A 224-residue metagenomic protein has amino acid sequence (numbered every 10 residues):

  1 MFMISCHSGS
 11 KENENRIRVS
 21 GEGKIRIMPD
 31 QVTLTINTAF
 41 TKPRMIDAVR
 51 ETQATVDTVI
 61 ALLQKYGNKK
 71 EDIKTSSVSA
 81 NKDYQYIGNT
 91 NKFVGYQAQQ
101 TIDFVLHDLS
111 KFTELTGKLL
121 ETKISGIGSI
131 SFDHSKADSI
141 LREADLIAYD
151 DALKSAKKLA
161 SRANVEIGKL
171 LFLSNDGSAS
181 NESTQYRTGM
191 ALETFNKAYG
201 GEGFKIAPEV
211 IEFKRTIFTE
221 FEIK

Functional and structural regions predicted by a protein language model:
I4-T122, G126-K224: Short, charge-dense linear interaction motifs
